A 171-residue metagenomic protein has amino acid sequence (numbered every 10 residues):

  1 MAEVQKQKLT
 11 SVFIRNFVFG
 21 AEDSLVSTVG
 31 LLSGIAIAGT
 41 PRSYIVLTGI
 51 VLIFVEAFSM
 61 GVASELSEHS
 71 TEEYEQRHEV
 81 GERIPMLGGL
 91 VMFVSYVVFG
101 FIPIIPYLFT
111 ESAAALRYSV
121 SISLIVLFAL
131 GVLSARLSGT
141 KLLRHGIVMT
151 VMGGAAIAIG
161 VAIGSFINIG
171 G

Functional and structural regions predicted by a protein language model:
M1-I102, L116, S121-I122, A156: Hydrophobic, small-residue-rich transmembrane alpha-helices and their short perimembrane loops in multi-pass membrane
S33-G34, S67, Y74-E75, Y107 (+3 more regions): Single-residue recognition of alpha-helix boundary sites
P103, Y107, L130-A135, G160: Structural signal for membrane-spanning alpha-helices in multi-pass inner-membrane proteins, emphasizing helix cores
L108-A114: Membrane interface segments of multi-pass transport proteins and intramembrane proteases
S119-V126, M149: Alpha-helical membrane segments in multi-pass integral membrane proteins
A129-A155: Interfacial loop-to-transmembrane junctions
V161-G171: Juxtamembrane boundary at the C-terminal end of a transmembrane helix
